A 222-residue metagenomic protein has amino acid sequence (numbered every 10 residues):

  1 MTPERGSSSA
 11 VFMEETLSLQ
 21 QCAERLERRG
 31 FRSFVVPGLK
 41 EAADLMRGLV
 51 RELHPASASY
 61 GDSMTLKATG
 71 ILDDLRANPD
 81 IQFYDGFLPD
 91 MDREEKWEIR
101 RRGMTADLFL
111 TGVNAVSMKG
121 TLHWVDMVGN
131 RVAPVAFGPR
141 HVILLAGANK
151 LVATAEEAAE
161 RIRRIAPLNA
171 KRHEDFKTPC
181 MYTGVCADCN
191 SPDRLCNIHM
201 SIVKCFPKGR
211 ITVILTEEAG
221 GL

Functional and structural regions predicted by a protein language model:
M1-R29, E52-L53, N169-F176: Iron-sulfur (Fe-S) cluster-binding modules
M1-R5, Y84-D92, L222: Short N-terminal helix-initiation segments at or just after the protein's N-terminus
E4-S8, R29-R32, I81-Y84, E95-W97 (+2 more regions): N-terminal start-of-chain detector that recognizes signal peptides and the immediate post-cleavage beginning
R5-L17, R93-A106, I165-A170, M200-S201: Charged, low-complexity, helix-prone segments enriched in Lys/Glu/Asp/Gln
S8-E14, K40, W124-M127: Short, functional N-terminal and low-complexity linear motifs
S9-A10, F87-P89, V142-N149: Flexible, glycine/proline-enriched loop segments at strand-loop-helix junctions that form or flank small-ligand binding
E15-R100, T105-L110: N-terminal active-site beta-alpha-beta segment that forms phosphate/nucleotide-binding and substrate-recognition loops
M104-L222: Conserved phosphate- and dinucleotide-binding cores of soluble alpha/beta proteins, encompassing both enzyme active
